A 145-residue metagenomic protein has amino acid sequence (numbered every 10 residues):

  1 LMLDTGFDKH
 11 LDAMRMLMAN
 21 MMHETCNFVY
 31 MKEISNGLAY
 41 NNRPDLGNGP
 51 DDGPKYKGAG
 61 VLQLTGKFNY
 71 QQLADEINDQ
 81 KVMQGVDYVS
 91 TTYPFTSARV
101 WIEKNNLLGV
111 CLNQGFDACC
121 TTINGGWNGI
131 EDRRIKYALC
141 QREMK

Functional and structural regions predicted by a protein language model:
L3-F7, D51, K81-V89, C120-W127: Second-shell loop/turn segments in exported
T5-L17, Y30-E33, L108-C120: Surface-exposed patches in mature extracellular/periplasmic domains of secreted proteins
A13-I102: Peptidoglycan-targeting cell-wall enzymes and recognition modules
M21-E24, C111-I130: Acidic helix/loop microenvironments that form the catalytic cleft of cell-wall polysaccharide enzymes
E24-F28, F68, N105-N106, W127 (+1 more regions): A generic secondary-structure signal for well-formed alpha-helical elements
R99-L108, I123: Extended serine/threonine-enriched, polar tracts that run as long, contiguous segments within proteins
T121, G125-K145: Extracellular low-complexity, O-glycosylation-prone Ser/Thr/Pro/Gly-rich "stalks" and linkers flanking catalytic
